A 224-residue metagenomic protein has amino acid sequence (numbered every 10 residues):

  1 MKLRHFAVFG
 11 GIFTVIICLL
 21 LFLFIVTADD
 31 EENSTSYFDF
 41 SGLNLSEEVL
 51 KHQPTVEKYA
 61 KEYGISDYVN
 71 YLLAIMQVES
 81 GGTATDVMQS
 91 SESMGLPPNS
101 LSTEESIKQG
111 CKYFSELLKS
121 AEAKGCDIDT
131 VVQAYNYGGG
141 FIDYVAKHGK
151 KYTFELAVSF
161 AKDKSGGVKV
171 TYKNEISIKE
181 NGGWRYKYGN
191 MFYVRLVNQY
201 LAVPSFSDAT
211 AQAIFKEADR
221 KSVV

Functional and structural regions predicted by a protein language model:
M1-K2: Juxtamembrane, membrane-proximal amphipathic segments and lipid-exposed surfaces of hairpin/multipass modules
H5-I16, L21-L50, Y59, Y63 (+3 more regions): Non-catalytic cell-wall polysaccharide-engagement segments
F9-G10, G82-A84: Intrinsically disordered, low-complexity segments enriched in polar/charged small residues
V56: Active-site histidine-acidic residue metal-binding/catalytic motifs, centered on HxH/HExxH-like signatures
S66-T83, S90, G110-C111, V131-G138 (+2 more regions): Short, functionally critical alpha-helical segments immediately adjacent to catalytic or ligand/cofactor-binding
T85-M88, V145-K147: Short, solvent-exposed loop/turn and secondary-structure capping segments
M88-L96: Short glycine/proline- and charge-enriched loop/turn segments that cap or connect secondary-structure elements
